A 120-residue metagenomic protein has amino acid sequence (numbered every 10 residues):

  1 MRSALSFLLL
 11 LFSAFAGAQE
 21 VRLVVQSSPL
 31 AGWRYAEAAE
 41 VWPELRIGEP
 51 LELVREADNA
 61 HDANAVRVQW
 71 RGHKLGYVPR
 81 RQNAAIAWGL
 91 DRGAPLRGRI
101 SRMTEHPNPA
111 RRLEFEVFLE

Functional and structural regions predicted by a protein language model:
R2-L11, F15-E120: Conserved active-site motif detector
